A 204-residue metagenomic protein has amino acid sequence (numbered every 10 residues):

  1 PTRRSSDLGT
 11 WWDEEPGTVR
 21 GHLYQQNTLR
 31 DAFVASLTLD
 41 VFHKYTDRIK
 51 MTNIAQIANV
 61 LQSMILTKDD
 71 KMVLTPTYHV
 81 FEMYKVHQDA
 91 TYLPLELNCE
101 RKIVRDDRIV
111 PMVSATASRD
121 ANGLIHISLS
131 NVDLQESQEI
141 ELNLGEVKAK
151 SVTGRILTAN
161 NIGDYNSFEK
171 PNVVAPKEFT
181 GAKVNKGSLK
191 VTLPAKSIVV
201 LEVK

Functional and structural regions predicted by a protein language model:
P1-S5: Short, small-residue-biased leader/transition segments that mark boundaries at the very start of proteins
S6-S114: Aromatic/acidic polysaccharide-binding cleft in carbohydrate-active enzymes
T52, F81, I127, G154 (+1 more regions): Conserved, mostly hydrophobic/aromatic
I109-K148, G154, V199-E202: Carbohydrate-binding surface patches
L129, S188-V191: Beta-strand-rich interaction surfaces with strong enrichment in secreted/lumenal proteins
K148-L189: Acidic, Ser/Thr/Pro-rich beta/coil linker or hinge segments at domain junctions
